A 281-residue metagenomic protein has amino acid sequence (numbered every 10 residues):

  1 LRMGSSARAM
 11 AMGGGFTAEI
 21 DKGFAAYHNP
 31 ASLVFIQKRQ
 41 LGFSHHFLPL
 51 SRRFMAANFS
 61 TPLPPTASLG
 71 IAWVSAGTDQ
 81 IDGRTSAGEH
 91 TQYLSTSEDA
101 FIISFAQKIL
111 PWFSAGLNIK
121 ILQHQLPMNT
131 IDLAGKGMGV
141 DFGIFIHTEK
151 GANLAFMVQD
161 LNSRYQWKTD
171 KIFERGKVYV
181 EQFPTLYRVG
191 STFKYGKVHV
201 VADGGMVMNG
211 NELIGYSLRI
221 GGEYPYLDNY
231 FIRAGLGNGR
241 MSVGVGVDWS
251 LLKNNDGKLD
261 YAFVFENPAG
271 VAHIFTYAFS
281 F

Functional and structural regions predicted by a protein language model:
L1-G13, E19, K38-L41, H46 (+1 more regions): Outer-membrane beta-barrel porins/channels
F24-F35: N-terminal periplasmic accessory domains that precede and gate Gram-negative outer-membrane beta-barrel machines
